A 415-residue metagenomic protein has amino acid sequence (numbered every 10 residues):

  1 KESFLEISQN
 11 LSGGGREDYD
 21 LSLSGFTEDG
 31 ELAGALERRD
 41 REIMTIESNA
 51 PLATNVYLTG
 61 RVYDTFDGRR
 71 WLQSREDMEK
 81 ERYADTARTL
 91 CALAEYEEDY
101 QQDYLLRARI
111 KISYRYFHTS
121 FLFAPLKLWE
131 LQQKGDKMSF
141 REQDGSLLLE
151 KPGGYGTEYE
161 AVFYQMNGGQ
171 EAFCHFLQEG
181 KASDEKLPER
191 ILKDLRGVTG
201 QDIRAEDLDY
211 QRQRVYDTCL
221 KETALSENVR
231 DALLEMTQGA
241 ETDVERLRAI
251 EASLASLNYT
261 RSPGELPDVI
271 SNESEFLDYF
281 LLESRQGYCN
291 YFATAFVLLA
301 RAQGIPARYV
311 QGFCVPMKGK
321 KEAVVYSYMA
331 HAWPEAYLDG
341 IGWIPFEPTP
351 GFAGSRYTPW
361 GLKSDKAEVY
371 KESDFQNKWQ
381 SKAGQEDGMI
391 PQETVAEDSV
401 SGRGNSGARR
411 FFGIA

Functional and structural regions predicted by a protein language model:
K1-A415: Helix-boundary/low-complexity linker signature
